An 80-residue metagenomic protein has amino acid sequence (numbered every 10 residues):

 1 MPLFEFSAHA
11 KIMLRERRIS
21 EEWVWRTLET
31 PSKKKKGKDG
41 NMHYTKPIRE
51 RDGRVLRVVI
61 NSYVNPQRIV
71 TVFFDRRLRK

Functional and structural regions predicted by a protein language model:
M1-K80: Ribonuclease/tRNase effector modules and their secretory precursors
